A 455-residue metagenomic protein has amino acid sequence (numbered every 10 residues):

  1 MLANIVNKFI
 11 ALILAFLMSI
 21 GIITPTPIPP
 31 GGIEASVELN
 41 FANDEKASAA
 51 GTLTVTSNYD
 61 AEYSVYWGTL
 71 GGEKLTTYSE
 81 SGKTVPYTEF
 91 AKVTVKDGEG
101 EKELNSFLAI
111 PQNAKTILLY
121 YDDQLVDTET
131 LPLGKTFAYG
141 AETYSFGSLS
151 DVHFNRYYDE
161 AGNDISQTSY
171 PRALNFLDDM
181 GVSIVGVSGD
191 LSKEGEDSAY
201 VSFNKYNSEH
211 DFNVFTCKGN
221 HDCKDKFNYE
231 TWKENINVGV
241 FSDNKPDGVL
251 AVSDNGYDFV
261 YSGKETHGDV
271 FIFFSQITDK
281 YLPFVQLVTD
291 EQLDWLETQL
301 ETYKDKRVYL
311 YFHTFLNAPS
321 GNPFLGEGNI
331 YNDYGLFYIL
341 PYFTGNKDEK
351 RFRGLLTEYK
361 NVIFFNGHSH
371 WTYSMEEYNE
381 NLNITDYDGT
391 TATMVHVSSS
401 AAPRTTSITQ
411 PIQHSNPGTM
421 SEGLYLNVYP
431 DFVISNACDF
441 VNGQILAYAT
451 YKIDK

Functional and structural regions predicted by a protein language model:
S19-P30: Sec-dependent signal peptide cleavage junction
P29-N58, D127-T136: Pro/Thr/Ser/Gly-rich low-complexity, intrinsically disordered linker/stalk tracts
W67-N113: Recognizes extended acidic, P/S/T-rich segments that occur within or adjacent to Ig-like beta-sandwich modules
L108-L125: Beta-strand-rich modules
K135-Y200: N-terminal active-site segment of His-dependent metallophosphoesterases
D151, G189-D190, G219-N220, H313 (+1 more regions): Active-site glycine-centered loops adjacent to acidic/histidine catalytic or metal-binding residues that shape
N175-I184, V270, P283-D388: His/acidic metal-ligating clusters that form di-metal
D197-Y303, R351, T357-E358, S374 (+3 more regions): Extended active-site neighborhood of metal-dependent phosphoesterases/phosphodiesterases
